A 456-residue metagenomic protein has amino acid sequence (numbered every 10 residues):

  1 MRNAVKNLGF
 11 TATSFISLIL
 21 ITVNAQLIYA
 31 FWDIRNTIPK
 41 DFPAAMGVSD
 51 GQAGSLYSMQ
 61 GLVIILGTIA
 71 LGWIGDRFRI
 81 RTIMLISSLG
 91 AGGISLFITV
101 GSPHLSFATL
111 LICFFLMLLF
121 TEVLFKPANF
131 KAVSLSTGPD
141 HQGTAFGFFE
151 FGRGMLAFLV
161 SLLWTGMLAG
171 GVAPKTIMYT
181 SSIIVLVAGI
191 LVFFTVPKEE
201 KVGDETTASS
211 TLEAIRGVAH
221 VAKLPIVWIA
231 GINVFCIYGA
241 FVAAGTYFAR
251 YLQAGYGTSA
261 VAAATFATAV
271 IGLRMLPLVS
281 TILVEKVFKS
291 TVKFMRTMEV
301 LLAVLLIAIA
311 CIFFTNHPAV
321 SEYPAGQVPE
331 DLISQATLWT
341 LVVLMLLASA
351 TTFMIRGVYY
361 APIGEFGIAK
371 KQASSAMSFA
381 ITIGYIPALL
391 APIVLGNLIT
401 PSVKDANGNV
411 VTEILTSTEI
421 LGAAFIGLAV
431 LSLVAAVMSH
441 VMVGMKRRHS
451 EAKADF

Functional and structural regions predicted by a protein language model:
R35-P39, V160, P225-L278, R356 (+2 more regions): Extracytoplasmic gate region of multi-pass secondary transporters
L66-F107: Conserved MFS/SLC helix-loop-helix module at the cytosolic interface between two early adjacent transmembrane helices
G67-I80, P277-T291, I399: Helix-to-loop junctions at the C-terminal end of transmembrane segments in multipass secondary transporters
L89-L105, V300-S334: C-terminal ends and interior cores of transmembrane alpha-helices in multi-pass membrane transporters/permeases
C113-G152: Cytoplasmic helix-loop-helix junction between adjacent transmembrane helices in 12-TM secondary transporters
H141-W164, I381-P392: Glycine-rich segments within core transmembrane alpha-helices of 12-TM secondary carriers
F149-V196: Helix-loop-helix hairpin linking two adjacent transmembrane segments in secondary transporters
F194-A219, H449-F456: Flexible cytoplasmic inter-helical loops of multi-pass small-molecule transporters
